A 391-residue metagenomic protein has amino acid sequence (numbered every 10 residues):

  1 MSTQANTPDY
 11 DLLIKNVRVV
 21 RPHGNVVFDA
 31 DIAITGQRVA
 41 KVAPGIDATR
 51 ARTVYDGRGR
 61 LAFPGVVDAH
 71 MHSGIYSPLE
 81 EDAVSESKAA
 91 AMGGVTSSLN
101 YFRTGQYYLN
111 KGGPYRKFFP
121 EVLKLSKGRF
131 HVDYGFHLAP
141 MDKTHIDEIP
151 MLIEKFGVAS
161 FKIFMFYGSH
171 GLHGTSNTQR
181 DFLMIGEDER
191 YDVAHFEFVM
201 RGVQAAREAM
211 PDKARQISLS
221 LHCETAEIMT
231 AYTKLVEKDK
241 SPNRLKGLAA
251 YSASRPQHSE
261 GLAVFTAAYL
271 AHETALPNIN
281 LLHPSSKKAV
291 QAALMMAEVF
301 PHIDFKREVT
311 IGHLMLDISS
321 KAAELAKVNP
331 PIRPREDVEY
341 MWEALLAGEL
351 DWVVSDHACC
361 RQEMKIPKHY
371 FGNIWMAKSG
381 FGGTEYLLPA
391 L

Functional and structural regions predicted by a protein language model:
S2-F63: Histidine-rich, glycine-flanked metal-binding segment
V17, I32, Q37, G59 (+10 more regions): Divalent metal-coordination and catalytic microenvironments
T49, G57-R129: Metal-associated gating/positioning segment near the N- to mid-region
A69-E81, L109, V132-H145, S252-H258: Active-site mouth loops of central-metabolism enzymes
L79-S87, K143-L152, T266: Short, acidic/polar
N100, G135-L138, N278-H283: Short catalytic-loop micro-motif centered on adjacent basic/acidic residues
D147-V353, A358-R361, H369: Histidine/acidic residue-rich metal-binding segments in metalloenzymes
A326, F371-K378: Short beta-alpha connecting loops at secondary-structure transitions that line or flank enzyme active sites
